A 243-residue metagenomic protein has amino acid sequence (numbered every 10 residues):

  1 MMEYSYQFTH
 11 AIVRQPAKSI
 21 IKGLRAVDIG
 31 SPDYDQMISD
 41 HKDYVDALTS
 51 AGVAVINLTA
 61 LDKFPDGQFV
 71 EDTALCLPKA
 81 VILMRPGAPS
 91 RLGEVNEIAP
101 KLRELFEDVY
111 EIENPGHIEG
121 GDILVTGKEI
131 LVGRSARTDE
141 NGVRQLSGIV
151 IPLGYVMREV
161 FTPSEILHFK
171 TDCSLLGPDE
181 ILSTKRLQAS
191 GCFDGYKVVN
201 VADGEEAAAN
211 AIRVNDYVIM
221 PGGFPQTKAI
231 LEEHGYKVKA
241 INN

Functional and structural regions predicted by a protein language model:
M1-N243: The feature marks the mature, well-folded catalytic cores of soluble enzymes
